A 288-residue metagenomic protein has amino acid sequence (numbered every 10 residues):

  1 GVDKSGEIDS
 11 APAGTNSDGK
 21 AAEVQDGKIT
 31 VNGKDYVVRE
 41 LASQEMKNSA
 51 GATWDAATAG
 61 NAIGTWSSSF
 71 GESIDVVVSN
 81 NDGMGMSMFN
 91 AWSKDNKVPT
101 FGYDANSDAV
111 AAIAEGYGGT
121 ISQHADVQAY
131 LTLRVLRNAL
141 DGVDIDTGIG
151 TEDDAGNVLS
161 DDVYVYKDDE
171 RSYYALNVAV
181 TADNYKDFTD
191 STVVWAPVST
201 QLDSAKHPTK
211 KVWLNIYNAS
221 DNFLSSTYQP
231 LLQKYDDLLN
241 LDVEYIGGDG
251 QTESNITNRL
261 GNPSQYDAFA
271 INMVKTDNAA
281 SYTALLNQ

Functional and structural regions predicted by a protein language model:
G1-Q288: A residue-level marker of the well-folded mature domains of exported/periplasmic proteins
